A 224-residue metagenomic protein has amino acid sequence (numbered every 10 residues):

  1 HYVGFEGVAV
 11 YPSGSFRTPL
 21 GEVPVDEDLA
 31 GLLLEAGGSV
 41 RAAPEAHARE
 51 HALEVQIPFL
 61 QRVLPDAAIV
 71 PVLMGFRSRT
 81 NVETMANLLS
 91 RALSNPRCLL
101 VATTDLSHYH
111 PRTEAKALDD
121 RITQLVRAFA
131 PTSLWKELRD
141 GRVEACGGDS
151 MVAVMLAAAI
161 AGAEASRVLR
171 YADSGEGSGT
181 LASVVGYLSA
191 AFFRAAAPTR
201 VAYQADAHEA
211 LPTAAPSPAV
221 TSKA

Functional and structural regions predicted by a protein language model:
H1-L156, I160-G162, Y171-S174, P212 (+1 more regions): Active-site histidine-anchored catalytic micro-motif
A163, V168-T213: Long, Lys/Arg- and hydrophobic-enriched amphipathic alpha-helices
